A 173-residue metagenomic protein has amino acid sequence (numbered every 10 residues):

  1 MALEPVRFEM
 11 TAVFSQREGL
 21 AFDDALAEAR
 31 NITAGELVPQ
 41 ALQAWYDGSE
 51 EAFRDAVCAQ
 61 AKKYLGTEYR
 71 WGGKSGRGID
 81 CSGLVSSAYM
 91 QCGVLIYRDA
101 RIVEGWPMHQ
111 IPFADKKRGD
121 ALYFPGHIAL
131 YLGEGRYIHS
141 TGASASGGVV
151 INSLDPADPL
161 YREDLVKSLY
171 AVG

Functional and structural regions predicted by a protein language model:
M1-T67: Intrinsically disordered, low-complexity, Pro/Ser/Thr/Asn/Gly/Ala-rich spacer/linker segments adjacent to signal
A2-S15, G19, A29, D47 (+3 more regions): Aromatic- and glycine-rich peptidoglycan recognition patches
I32, D115-K117, L122-Y123: Short, well-ordered loop/turn sites that connect or cap secondary structure elements
T67-K117: Catalytic cysteine-centered active-site loop
A121, G126-R136: Catalytic nucleophile-His microenvironment captured as a short glycine-rich beta-strand/loop that brackets
